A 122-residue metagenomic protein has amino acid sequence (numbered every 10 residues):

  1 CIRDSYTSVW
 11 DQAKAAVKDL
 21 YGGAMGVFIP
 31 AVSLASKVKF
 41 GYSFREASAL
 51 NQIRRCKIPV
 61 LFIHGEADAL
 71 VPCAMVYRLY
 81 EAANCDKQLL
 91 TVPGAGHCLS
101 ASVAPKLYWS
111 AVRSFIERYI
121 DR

Functional and structural regions predicted by a protein language model:
R3-R45, N51-Q52, T91: Hydrolase active-site cap/lid region
D4, H64, H97: Histidine-centered divalent metal-coordination motifs
D11-K14, C73-A74, S102: Short, well-ordered secondary-structure micro-motifs
A49, I58, P72-E81: Short alpha-helix in the alpha/beta-hydrolase fold that links the catalytic acid
R55-K57, F62-H64, D68: Short beta-strand/loop motif that positions the catalytic acidic residue of the alpha/beta-hydrolase fold
E66-V71, C98-L99: Acidic catalytic loop of the alpha/beta-hydrolase fold
Y80-S100, A111: Catalytic histidine neighborhood in serine/cysteine hydrolases with alpha/beta-hydrolase-type architecture
V103-R122: Catalytic active-site module of serine/aspartate enzymes centered on a nucleophile-bearing elbow/loop
